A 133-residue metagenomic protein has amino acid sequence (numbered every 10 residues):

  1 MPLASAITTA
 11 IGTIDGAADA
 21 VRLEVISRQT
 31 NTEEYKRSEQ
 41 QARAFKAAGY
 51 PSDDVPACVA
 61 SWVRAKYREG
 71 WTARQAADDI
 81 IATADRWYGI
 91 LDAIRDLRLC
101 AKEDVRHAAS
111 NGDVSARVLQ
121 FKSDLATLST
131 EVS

Functional and structural regions predicted by a protein language model:
M1-S133: A preference for well-ordered globular domain cores that mediate specific macromolecular interactions or catalysis
